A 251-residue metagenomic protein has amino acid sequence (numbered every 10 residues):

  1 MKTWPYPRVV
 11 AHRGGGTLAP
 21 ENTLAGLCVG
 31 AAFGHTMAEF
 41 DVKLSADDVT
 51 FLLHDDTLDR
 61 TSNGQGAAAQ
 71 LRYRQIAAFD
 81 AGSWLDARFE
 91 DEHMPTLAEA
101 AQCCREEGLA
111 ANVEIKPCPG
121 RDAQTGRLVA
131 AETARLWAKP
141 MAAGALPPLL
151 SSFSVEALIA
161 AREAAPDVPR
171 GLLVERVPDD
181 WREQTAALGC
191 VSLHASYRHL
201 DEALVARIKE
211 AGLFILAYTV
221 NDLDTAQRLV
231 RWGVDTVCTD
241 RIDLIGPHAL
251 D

Functional and structural regions predicted by a protein language model:
M1-D251: Phosphate-group recognition and catalysis centered on beta-loop-alpha active-site segments
